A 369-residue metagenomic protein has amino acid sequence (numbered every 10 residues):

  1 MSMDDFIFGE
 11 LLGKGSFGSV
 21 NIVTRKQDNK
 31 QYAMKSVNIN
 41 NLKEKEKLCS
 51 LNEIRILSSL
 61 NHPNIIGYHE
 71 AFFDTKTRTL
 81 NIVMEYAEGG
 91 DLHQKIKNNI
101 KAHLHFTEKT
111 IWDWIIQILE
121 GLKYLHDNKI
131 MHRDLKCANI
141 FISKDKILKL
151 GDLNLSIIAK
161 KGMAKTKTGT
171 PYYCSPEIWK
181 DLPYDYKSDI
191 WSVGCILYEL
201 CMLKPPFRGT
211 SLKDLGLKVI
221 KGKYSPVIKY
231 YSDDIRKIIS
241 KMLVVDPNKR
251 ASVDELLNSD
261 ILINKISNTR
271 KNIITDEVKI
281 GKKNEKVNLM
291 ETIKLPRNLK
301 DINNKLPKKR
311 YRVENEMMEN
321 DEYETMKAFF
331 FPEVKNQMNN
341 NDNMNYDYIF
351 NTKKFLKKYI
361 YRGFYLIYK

Functional and structural regions predicted by a protein language model:
S19: Conserved N-lobe ATP-binding subsite of Hanks-type protein kinase domains, especially the beta3 VAIK lysine
Q31, S36-L60: Conserved N-lobe beta3->alphaC-helix segment of eukaryotic protein kinase catalytic domains
E70-F72: A short, aromatic-enriched beta-strand patch in the conserved N-lobe beta-sheet of the protein kinase catalytic domain
T77-D91, K95: Conserved short submotifs of the Hanks-type protein kinase catalytic core that shape the nucleotide-binding pocket
W114-I115: Activation segment signature within eukaryotic-like protein kinase domains
D189: Conserved catalytic-loop aspartate of Hanks-type protein kinases
